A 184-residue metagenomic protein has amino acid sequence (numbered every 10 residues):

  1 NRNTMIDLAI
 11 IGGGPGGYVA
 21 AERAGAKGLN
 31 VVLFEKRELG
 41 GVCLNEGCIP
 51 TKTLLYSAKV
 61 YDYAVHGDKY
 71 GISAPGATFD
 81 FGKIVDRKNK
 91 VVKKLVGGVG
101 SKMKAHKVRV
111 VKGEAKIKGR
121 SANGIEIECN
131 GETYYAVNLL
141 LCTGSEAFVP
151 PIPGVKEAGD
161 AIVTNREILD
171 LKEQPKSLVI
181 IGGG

Functional and structural regions predicted by a protein language model:
T4-G14, K176-G184: Beta1/beta-strand and adjacent pyrophosphate-binding region of the FAD-binding site in flavoprotein oxidoreductases
I6, E22-L29, F34-Q174: Glycine-rich flavin
G17: N-terminal Rossmann-fold NAD(P) dinucleotide-binding loop
